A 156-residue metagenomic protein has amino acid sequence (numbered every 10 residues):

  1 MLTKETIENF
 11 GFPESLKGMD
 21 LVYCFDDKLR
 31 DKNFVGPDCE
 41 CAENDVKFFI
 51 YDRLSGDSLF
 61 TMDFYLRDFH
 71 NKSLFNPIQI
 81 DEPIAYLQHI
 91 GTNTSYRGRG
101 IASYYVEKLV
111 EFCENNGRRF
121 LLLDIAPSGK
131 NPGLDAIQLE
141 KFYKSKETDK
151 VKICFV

Functional and structural regions predicted by a protein language model:
M1-R97, E107, E111-D124, E140 (+1 more regions): Non-catalytic substrate-recognition and accessory regions of acyl/acetyltransferase enzymes
G100: Glycine-rich phosphate-binding loop
S103: Residues forming the Rossmann-fold NAD(P)(H) cofactor-binding site
G129-L134, Q138-K141: Preference for well-ordered, secondary-structure-rich cores of eukaryotic proteins
